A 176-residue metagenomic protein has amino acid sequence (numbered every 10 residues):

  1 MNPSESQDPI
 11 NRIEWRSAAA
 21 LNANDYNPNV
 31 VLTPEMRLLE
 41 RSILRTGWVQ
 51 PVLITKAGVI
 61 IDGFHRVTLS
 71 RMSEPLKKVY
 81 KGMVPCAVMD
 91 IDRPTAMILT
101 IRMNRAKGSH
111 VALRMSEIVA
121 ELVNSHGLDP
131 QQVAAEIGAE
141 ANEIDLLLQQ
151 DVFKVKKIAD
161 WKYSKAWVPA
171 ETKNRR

Functional and structural regions predicted by a protein language model:
M1-R41, L53-K56, A135, F153-R176: N-terminal leader or domain-start segments enriched in small/polar residues
N22-E40, L44-Q50, T68-D151, K165: Amphipathic, charge-rich alpha-helical segments that serve as recognition/docking helices
G63: Short, conserved phosphate/pyrophosphate- and ester-handling motifs at nucleotide-, phospho-/glycolipid
